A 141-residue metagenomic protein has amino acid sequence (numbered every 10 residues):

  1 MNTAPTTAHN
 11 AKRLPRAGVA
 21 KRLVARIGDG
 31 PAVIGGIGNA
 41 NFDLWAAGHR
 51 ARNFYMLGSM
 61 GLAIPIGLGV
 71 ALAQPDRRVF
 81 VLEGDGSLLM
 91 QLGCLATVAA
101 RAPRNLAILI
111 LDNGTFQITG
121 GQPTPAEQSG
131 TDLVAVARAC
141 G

Functional and structural regions predicted by a protein language model:
M1-A4, T115-Q117: Gly-rich Lys/Arg/Thr-decorated short loops/hinges at beta-loop-alpha junctions or inter-strand turns that position
N2-G30: Active-site pocket-lining segments that scaffold enzyme catalytic pockets across diverse folds
R13, A17-R22, A46-G141: Thiamine diphosphate
P31-R50: Acidic-glycine-rich active-site phosphate/pyrophosphate-binding loop
